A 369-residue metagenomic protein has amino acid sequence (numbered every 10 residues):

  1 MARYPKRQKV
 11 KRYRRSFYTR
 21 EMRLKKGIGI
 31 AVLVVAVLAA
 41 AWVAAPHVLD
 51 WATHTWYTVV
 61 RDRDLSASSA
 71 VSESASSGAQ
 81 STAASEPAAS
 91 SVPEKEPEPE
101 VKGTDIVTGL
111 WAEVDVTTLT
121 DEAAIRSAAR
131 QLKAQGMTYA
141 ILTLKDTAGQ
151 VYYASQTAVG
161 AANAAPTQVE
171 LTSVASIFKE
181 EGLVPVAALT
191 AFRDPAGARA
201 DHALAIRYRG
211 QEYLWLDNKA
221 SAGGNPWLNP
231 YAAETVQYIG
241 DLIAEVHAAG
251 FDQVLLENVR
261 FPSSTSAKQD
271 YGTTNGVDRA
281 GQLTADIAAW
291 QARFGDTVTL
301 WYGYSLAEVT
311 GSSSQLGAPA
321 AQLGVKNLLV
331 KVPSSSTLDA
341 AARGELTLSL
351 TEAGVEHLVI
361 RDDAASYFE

Functional and structural regions predicted by a protein language model:
M1-G27: N-terminal Lys/Arg-rich, disordered targeting/topogenic segments
I28-P46: Hydrophobic membrane-insertion alpha-helices, especially the h-region of bacterial N-terminal signal peptides
A45-T53, A320-E369: Substrate-binding cleft of secreted/luminal carbohydrate-active enzymes
D50-V107: N-terminal, intrinsically disordered, polar/charged segments of Gram-positive cell-envelope systems that serve as
P93, D146-T190, V259, S264-V298: Aromatic-lined substrate-binding rim segments of carbohydrate-active enzymes
K102-E113, T117, F192-A244: Active-site-adjacent "subsite" loops/lids of carbohydrate-active enzymes
A123-V151, E245-E257, A320-V330: Catalytic domains of carbohydrate-active enzymes, especially glycoside hydrolases
V186-R193, V254-N258, V277-Q315, G354-A364: Aromatic-lined carbohydrate-recognition surfaces of secreted/lumenal glycan-active proteins
